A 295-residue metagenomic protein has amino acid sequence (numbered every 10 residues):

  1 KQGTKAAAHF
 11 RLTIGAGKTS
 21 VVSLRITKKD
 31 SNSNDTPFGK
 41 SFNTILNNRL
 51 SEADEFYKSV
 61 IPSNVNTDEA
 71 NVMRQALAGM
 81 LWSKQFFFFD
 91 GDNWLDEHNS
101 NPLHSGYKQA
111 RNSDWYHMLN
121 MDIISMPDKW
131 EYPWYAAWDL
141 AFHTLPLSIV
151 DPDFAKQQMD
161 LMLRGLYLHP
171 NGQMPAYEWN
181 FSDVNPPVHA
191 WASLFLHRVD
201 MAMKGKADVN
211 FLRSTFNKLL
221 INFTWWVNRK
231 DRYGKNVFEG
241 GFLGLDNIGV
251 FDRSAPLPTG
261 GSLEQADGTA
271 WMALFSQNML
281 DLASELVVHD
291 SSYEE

Functional and structural regions predicted by a protein language model:
K1-E131, M201-F211, F216, L220-F223 (+2 more regions): Acidic/polar, glycine-enriched structural segments that form the non-catalytic walls/loops of the carbohydrate-binding
F10-G17, Y135-A136, T144-I149, A155 (+4 more regions): Conserved catalytic-core segments centered on acid/base and nucleophilic motifs
G79-L81, F89-R111, W115, I149-P152 (+5 more regions): Active-site acid/base region of carbohydrate-active enzymes
K84, L140, G240: Residues immediately flanking
N120-D139, R253-L263: Short glycine/proline-rich turn/loop motifs
A136-S148, A155-Q158, V184-F195, T269-D281: Well-ordered alpha-helical segments within folded domains of soluble proteins
R164-L168, L194, N278-M279, E285: Short connector loops/turns at beta-strand edges and beta->alpha or beta->beta junctions
A192-V199, E285-H289: Hydrophobic/aromatic-rich effector regions of fungal transcription factors
